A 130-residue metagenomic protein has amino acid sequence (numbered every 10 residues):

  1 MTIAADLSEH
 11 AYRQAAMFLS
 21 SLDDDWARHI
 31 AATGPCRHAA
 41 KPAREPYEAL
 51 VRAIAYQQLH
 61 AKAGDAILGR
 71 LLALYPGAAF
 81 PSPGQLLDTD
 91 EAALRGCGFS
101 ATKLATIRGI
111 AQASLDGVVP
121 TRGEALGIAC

Functional and structural regions predicted by a protein language model:
M1-I128: N-terminal polyanion-binding entry modules of DNA glycosylases/AP lyases and select other DNA-binding proteins
